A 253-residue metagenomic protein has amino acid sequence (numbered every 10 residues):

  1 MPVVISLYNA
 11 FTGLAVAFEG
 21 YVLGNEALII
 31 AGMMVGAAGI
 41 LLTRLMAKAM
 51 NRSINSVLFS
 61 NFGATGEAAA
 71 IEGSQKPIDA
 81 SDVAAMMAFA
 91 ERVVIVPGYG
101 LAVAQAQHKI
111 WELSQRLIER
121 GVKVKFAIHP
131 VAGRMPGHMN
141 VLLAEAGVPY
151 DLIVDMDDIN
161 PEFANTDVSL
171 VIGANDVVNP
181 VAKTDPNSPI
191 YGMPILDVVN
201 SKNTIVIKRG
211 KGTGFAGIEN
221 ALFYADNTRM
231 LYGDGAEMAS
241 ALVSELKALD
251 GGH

Functional and structural regions predicted by a protein language model:
M1-Y8, L28-G36, H129: Alpha-helical transmembrane segments of multi-pass membrane proteins, especially transporters and channels
P2-F11, M46, L143, D158: Aromatic/pi-system hotspot detector in well-structured domains
L7-A15, A38-L42, L170: Membrane-embedded alpha-helical segments of transport systems, primarily multispan ion/solute transporters
L7-I30: Transmembrane helix-loop junctions at the membrane interface of multipass transporters and ion channels
F18-Y21, L41-R44, L246: Structural signature of transmembrane alpha-helix termini at the membrane-water interface
I30-A90: Membrane-interfacial segments at transmembrane helix termini in multi-pass membrane proteins
I71-H253: Structured cytosolic domains appended to multi-pass membrane proteins
